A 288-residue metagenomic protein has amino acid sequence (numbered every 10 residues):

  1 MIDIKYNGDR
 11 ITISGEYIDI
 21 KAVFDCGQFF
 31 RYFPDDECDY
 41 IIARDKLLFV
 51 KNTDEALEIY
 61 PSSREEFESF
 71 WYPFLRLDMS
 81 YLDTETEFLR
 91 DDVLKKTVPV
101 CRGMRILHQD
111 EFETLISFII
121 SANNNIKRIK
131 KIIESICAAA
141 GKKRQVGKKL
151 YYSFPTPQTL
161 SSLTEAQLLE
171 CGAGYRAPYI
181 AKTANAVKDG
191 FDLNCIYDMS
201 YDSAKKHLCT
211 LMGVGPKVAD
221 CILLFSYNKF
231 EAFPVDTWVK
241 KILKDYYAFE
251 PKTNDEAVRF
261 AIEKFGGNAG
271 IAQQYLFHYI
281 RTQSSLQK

Functional and structural regions predicted by a protein language model:
M1-K288: HhH-family (HhH-GPD) DNA N-glycosylase catalytic core used in base-excision repair
